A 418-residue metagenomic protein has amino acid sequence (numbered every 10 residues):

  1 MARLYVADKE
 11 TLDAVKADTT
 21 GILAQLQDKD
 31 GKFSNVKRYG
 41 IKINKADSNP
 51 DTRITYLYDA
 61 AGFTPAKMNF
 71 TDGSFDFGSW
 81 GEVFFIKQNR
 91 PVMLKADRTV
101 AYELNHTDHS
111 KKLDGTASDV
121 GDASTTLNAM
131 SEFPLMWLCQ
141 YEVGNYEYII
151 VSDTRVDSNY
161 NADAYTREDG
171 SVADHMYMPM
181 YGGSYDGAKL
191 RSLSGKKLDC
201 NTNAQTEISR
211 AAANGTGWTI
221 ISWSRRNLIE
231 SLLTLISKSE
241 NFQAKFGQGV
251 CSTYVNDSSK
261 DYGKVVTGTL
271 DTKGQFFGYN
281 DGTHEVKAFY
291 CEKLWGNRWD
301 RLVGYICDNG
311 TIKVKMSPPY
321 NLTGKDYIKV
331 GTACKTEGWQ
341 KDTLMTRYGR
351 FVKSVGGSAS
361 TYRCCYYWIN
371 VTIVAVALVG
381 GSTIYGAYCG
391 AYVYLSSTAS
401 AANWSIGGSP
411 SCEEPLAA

Functional and structural regions predicted by a protein language model:
M1-K29: Short, low-complexity N-terminal tether/leader segments at secretion or assembly junctions of large, surface-exposed
D28-D157: N-terminal module-boundary/linker segments of secreted carbohydrate-active enzymes
K42-K45, R225-N227, C251-Y262, D271 (+2 more regions): C-terminal, surface-exposed recognition/capping segments
K45, F133-C139, R155, M180-Y185 (+7 more regions): Short, flexible loop/turn elements at secondary-structure junctions
M68, H109, L127-G170, G217 (+3 more regions): Carbohydrate-recognition beta-sandwich/jelly-roll modules in extracellular/periplasmic carbohydrate-active proteins
V120-L127, T154-L294: Short aromatic-cysteine micro-motif
C139-G144, Y185-L190, A387-Y388: Short, solvent-exposed loop/turn elements at domain surfaces
D308-P318: A short, polar/charged loop-to-alpha-helix boundary motif
